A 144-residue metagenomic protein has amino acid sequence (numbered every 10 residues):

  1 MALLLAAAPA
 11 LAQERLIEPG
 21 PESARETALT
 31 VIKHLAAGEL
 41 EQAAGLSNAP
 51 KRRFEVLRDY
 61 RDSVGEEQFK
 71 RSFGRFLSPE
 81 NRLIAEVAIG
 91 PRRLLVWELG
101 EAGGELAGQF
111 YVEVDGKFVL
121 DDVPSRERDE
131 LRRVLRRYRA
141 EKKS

Functional and structural regions predicted by a protein language model:
M1-A7: Bacterial N-terminal signal peptides
L11-E39: Short, low-complexity N-terminal intrinsically disordered segments enriched in polar/charged residues
E14, P19, R52-G108: Surface-exposed, charged secondary-structure patches
R15, I89-G90, A102-L106, V114-S144: Low-complexity, intrinsically disordered terminal/linker segments enriched in charged and Gly/Pro repeats
V31, A43, Y111: Hydrophobic pocket/interface hotspot
L35, E39-Q42, V64-E67, F76 (+3 more regions): Short, flexible helical or helix-coil boundary motifs
G38-R53: Short, well-ordered alpha-helical segments enriched in acidic and aromatic residues
